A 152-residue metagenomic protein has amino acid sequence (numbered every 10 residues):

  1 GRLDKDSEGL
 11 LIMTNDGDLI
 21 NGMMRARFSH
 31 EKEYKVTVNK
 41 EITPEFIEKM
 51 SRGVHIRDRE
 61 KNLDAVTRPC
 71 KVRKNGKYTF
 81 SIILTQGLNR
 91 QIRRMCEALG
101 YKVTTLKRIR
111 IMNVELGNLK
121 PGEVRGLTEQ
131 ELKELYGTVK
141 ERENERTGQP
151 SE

Functional and structural regions predicted by a protein language model:
G1-E152: Basic, flexible Lys/Arg- and Gly-enriched helix-loop patches that mediate nucleic-acid binding at interfaces with rRNA
